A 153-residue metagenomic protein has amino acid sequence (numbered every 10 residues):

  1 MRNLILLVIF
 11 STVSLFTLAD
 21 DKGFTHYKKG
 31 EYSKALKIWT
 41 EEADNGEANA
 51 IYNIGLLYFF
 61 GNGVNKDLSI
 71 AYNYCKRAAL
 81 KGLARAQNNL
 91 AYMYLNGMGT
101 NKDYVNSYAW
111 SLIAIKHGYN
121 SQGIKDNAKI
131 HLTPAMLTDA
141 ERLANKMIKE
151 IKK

Functional and structural regions predicted by a protein language model:
M1-L4: Positively charged n-region of N-terminal signal peptides that target proteins for export
T12-S14: N-terminal signal peptide c-region/cleavage motif recognized by signal peptidases
D20, Y52, N73, N88 (+2 more regions): TPR/TPR-like alpha-solenoid signature
D20-Y27, I38, E42, N53-F60 (+3 more regions): Hydrophobic face of amphipathic alpha-helices that form TPR/SEL1-like repeat modules and related alpha-solenoid
Y27, E31, D44-A48, F60-N62 (+5 more regions): Short helix-capping/linker turns of helical repeat alpha-solenoids
N120-K153: Terminal, low-structured helical/coil segments at or just beyond the last alpha-helical repeat
